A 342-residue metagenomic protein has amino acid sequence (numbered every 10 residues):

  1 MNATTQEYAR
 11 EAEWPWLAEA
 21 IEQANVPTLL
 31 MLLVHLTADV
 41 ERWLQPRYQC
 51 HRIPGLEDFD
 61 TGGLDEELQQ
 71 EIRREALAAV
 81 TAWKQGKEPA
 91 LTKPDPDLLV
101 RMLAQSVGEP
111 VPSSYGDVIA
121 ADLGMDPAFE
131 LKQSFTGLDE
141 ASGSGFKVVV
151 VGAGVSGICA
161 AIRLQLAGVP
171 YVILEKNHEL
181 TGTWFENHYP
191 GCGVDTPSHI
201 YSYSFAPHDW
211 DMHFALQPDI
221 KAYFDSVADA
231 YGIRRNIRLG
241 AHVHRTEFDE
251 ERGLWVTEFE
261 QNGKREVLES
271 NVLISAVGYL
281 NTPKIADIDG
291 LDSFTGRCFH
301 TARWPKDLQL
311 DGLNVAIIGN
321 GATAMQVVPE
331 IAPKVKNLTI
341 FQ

Functional and structural regions predicted by a protein language model:
M1-V148: Rossmann-like nucleotide/phosphate-binding core characteristic of flavoprotein oxidoreductases
P15-L17, Q23-A24, F185-Y223: Glycine-rich active-site loop/strand segments that organize a redox cofactor
D65-P112, A121-D122, D211-L280: Feature captures the FAD/FMN-dependent oxidoreductase FAD-binding
D139-G145, V150-L166, P170-L180, V267-L268 (+1 more regions): Rossmann-like dinucleotide-binding core of oxidoreductases
V155, W184-E186, W210, R245-F259 (+4 more regions): Tryptophan-centric aromatic hotspots in well-structured domains and transmembrane helices
G182, Y201, H244, E266 (+1 more regions): Glycine-centered loop/turn positions within well-structured domains that cap or flank conserved ligand/cofactor-binding
I200, I237-R238, G296-F299: Conserved beta-strand scaffold positions in the cores of enzyme catalytic domains, especially in NTP/NDP-utilizing
